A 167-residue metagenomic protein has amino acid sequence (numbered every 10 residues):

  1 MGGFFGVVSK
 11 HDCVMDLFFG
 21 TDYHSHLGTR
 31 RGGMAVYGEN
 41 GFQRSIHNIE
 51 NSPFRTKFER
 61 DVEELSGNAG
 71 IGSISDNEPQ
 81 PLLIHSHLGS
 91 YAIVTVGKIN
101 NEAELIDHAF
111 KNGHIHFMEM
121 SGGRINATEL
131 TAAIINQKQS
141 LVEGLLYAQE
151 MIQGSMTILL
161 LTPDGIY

Functional and structural regions predicted by a protein language model:
M1-Y167: Conserved short alpha-helical segments that host acidic/polar catalytic motifs at enzyme active sites
